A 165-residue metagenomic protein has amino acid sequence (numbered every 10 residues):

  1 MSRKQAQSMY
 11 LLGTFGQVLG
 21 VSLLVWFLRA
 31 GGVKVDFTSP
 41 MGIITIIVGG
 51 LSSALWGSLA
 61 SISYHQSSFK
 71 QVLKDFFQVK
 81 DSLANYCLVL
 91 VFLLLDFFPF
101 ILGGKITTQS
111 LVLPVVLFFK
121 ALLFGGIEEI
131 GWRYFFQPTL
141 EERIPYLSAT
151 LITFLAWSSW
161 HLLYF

Functional and structural regions predicted by a protein language model:
S2-G16, S39-I47, H65-F97, E141-A149: Interfacial transmembrane-helix boundary/kink motif in multi-pass membrane proteins
Q7-I62, V72, L111-L117: Alpha-helical transmembrane segments in multi-pass membrane proteins
F15, L51, L90, F118 (+3 more regions): Residue-level signature of the transmembrane alpha-helical core of multi-pass small-molecule transporters
V18, I127-A156: Membrane-interface helix/loop boundary segments of multi-pass membrane proteins
L23, S58, F97, L122 (+1 more regions): Alpha-helical transmembrane segments of multipass membrane proteins
L24-K34, F98-T107, L162-F165: Juxtamembrane "helix-exit" motif on the non-cytosolic side of transmembrane helices
L55-Q66, E129, R133: Canonical alpha-helical transmembrane segments
K80-G126: Hydrophobic alpha-helical segments and helix pairs
